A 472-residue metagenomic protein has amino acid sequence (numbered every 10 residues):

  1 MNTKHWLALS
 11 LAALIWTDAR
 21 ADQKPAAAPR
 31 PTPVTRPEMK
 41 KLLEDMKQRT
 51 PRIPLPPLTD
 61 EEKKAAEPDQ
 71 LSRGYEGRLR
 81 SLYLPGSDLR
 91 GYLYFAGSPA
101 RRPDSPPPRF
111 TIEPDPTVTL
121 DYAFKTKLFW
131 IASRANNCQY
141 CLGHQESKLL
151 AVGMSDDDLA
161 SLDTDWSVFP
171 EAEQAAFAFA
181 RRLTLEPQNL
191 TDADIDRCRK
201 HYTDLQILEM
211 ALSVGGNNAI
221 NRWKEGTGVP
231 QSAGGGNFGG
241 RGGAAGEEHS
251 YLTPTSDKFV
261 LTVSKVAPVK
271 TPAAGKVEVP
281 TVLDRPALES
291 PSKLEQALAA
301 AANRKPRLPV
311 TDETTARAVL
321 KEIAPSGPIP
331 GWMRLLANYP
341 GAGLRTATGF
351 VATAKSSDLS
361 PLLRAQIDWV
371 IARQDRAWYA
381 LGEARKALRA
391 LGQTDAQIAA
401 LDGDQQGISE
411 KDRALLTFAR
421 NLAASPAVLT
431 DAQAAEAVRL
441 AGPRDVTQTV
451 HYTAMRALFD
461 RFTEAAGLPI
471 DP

Functional and structural regions predicted by a protein language model:
N2, A21-F124, G235-L363, R389 (+1 more regions): Secretory/endomembrane lumenal or extracellular ectodomains immediately following the signal peptide
W6-I15: Bacterial N-terminal signal peptides
I112-T119, S147-A151, A160, T184 (+5 more regions): Sequence context surrounding c-type heme c attachment/ligation sites in exported
D121-L128, L205-M210, S360-I367, R444-T449: Alpha-helical scaffolds flanking conserved acidic
A123, L162-E171, L401-E410: Acidic/His metal-coordination segments adjacent to aromatic residues that form catalytic metal sites in metalloenzymes
L128-K148, V214-N221, W332-R334, S357 (+3 more regions): Short, thiol/selenol-centered motifs that function as redox-active sites or metal-ligating centers
A172-L212, G403, G407, K411-H451: Acidic/histidine-rich alpha-helical segments that form the ligand environment of transition-metal centers
D204-Y251, E436, P443-P469: Preference for long, well-ordered alpha-helical segments
